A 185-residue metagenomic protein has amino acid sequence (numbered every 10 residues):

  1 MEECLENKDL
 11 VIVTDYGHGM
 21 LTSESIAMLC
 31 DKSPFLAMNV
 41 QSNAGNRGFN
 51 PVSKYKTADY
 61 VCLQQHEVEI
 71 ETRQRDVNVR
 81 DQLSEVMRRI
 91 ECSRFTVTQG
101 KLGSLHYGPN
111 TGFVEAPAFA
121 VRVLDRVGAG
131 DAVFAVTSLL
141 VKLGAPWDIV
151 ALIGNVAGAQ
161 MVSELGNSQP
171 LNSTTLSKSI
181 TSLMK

Functional and structural regions predicted by a protein language model:
E2, L10, M20-F113: Conserved phosphate/ATP/ADP-binding segment of small-molecule kinases
E6, A44-N46, V121-L124: A short acidic, often aromatic-flanked loop/helix-cap motif at beta-alpha or helix-coil junctions that lines enzyme
D9-L10, F134: Short SAM/SAH-binding signature in class I
V13-Y16: Active-site donor-nucleotide binding/catalytic segment of nucleotide-sugar enzymes
H18-G19, V123: Short strand->helix junction
L29, E91-S93, F119-L183: Conserved post-catalytic alpha-helical subdomain immediately downstream of the catalytic base and nucleotide-binding
A116: Hydrophobic residues at beta-strand termini and immediately following loops that shape nucleotide-binding pockets
